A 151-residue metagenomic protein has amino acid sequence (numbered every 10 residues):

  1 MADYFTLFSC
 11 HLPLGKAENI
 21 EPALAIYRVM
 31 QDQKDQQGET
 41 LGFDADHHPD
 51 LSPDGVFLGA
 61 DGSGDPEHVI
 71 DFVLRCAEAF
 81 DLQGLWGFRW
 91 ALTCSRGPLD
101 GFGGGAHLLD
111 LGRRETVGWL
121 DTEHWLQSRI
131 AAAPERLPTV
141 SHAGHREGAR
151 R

Functional and structural regions predicted by a protein language model:
M1-M30: Short, extreme N-terminal segment that most often corresponds to the first beta-strand
Y27-R151: Charged interaction segments
